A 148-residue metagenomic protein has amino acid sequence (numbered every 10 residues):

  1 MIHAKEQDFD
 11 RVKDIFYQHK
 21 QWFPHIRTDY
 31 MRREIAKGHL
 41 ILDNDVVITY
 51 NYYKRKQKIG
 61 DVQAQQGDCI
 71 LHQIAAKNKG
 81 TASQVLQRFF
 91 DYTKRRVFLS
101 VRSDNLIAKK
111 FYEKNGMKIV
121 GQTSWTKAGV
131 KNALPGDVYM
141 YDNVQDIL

Functional and structural regions predicted by a protein language model:
M1-D14: A short beta-loop-alpha structural element at the N-terminal edge of CoA-dependent acyl/N-acetyltransferase catalytic
E6, Y17-K79, S83-Q87: Acetyl-CoA-dependent GNAT
V85, N105-F111: Conserved short alpha-helix immediately C-terminal to the canonical SAM/SAH-binding motif I of Rossmann-like
Y92-D104: Conserved GNAT acetyl-CoA-binding A-motif
S103-N105, W125-L148: C-terminal "cap" of GNAT-fold acetyltransferases
Y112, M117: Conserved active-site tyrosine of GNAT-family acetyltransferases
